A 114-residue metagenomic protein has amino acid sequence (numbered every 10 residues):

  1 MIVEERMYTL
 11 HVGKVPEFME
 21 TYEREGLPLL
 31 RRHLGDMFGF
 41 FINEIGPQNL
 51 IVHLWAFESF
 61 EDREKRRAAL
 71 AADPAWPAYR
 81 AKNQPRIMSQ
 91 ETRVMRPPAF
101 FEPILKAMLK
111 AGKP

Functional and structural regions predicted by a protein language model:
I2-Y8, V52: Active-site-flanking beta-strand signature of metal-NTP-handling nucleotidyl enzymes and homologous cyclase-like
P16-F38, P47, A56-M95, P114: An amphipathic, aromatic/His-enriched active-site/gating alpha helix that lines ligand/cofactor pockets
F41-N43: Short, solvent-exposed loop/turn elements at beta->coil junctions and helix N-caps that rim active or binding pockets
R96-P114: Acidic/histidine-enriched, glycine/proline-rich intrinsically disordered or flexible terminal extensions
